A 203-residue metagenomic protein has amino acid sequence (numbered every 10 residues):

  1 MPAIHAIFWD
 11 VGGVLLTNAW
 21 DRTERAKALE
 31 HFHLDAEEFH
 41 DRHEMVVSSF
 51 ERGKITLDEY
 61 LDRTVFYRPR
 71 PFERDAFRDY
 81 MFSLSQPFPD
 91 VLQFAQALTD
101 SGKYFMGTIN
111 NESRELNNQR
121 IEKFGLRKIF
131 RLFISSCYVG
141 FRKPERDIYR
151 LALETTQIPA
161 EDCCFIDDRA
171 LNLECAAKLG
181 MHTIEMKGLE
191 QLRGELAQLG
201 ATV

Functional and structural regions predicted by a protein language model:
M1-H5, S113-V203: Asp-based, Mg2+/Mn2+-dependent phosphohydrolase catalytic module
M1-R42, K178-L179: Active-site neighborhood of HAD-like aspartate-dependent phosphohydrolases
D10-G13, G53, L98, T108 (+2 more regions): Generic structural signal for small/hydrophobic residues in well-ordered secondary structure, especially within
F32-H43, P69-D79, V203: Short, surface-exposed acidic
L34, R70, Y104, I158 (+1 more regions): Short glycine/serine/threonine/alanine-rich loop segments
S48-R78: A metal-dependent, Asp-based hydrolase signature
F66, D75-G107, N118, R146 (+1 more regions): Short, acidic loop-to-helix structural element flanking the phosphoryl-transfer center in phosphate-processing enzymes
